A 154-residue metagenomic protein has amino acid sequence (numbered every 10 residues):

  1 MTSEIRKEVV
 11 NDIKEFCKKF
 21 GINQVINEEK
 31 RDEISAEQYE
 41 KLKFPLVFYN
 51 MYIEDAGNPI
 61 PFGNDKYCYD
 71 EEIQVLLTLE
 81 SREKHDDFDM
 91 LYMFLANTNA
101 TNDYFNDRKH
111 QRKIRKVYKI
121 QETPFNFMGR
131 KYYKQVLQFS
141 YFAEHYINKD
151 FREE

Functional and structural regions predicted by a protein language model:
M1-E15, A56-D70, R108-E154: Short, charged interaction patches at domain edges and termini
M1-G63: Small/polar-rich, solvent-exposed N-terminal microdomains that initiate assembly or binding
K7, F62-E72, T78-D103: Extracellular/virion structural assembly segments
D12, F16-F20, F94-R108: Conserved short hydrophobic interaction patches
I22-E33, Y104-E122: Short glycine-rich, low-complexity/disordered patches
I26, R31-S35, E40, I73-L76 (+2 more regions): Compositionally biased, intrinsically disordered low-complexity segments enriched in polar/proline residues
K41-L46, C68-Q74: Short connector loops at helix/strand junctions that flank enzyme active sites, especially segments positioning acidic
Y52, Q74-R82, S140-F142: Short glycine-rich beta-strand segments
